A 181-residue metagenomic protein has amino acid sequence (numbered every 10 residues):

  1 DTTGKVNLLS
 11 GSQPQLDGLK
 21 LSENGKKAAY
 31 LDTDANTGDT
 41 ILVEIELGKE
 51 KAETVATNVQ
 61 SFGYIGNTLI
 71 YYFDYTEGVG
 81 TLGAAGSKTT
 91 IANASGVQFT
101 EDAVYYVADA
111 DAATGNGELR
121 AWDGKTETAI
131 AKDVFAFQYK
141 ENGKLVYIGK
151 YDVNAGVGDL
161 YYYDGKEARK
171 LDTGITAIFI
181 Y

Functional and structural regions predicted by a protein language model:
D1-Y181: Sequence signature of WD/YWTD-type beta-propeller architectures
